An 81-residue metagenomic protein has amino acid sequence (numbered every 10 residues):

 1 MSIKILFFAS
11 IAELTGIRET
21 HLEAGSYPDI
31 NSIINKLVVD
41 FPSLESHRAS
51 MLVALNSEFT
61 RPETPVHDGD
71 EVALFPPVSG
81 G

Functional and structural regions predicted by a protein language model:
M1-G80: Ubiquitin-like/PB1-type beta-grasp interaction modules and other compact soluble beta-rich domains
